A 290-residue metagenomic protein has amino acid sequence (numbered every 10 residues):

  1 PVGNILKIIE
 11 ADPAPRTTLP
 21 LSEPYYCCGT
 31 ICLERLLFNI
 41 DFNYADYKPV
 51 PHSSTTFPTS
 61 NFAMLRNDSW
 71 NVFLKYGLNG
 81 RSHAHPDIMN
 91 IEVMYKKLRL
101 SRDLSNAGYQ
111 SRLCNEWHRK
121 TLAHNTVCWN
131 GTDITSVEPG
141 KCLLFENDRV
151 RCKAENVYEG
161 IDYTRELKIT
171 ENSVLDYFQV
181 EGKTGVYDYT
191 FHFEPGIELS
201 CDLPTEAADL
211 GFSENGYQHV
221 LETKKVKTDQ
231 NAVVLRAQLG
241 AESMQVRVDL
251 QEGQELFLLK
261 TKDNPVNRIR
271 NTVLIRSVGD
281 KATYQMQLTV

Functional and structural regions predicted by a protein language model:
P1-R99, V278-G279, T283: Carbohydrate-active enzyme catalytic cores, enriched for enzymes that act on polyanionic acidic polysaccharides
L6-I8, D12-C27, A107-V290: CBM-like, beta-strand-rich accessory domains located in the C-terminal region of large, secreted polysaccharide-active
S101-N106: Catalytic Cys-His active-site segments of thiol-dependent hydrolases/isopeptidases
